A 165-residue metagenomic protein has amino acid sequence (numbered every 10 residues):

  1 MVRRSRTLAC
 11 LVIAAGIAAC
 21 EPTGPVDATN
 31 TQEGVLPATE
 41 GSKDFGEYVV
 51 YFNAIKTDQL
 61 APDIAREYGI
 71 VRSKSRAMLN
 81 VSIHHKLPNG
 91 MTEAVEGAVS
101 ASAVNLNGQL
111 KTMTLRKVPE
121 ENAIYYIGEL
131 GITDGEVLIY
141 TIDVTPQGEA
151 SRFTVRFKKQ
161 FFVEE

Functional and structural regions predicted by a protein language model:
M1-A9: Bacterial N-terminal signal peptides that target proteins for export
G16-A19: C-terminal motif of bacterial Sec signal peptides marking the signal peptidase cleavage site
E21-G24: Bacterial signal peptide processing site
P37-R72: Post-signal-peptide N-terminal segment of Sec-exported extracytoplasmic proteins
V71-A123: Mid-length scaffold segments of soluble, non-membrane domains
R116-T141: Short, solvent-exposed, Trp/other aromatic-anchored flexible loops in extracytoplasmic proteins
V118, K158-E164: Short beta-strand edge segments in extracellular beta-sheet folds
P146-F153: Short acidic/polar inter-strand loop motif in beta-rich domains
